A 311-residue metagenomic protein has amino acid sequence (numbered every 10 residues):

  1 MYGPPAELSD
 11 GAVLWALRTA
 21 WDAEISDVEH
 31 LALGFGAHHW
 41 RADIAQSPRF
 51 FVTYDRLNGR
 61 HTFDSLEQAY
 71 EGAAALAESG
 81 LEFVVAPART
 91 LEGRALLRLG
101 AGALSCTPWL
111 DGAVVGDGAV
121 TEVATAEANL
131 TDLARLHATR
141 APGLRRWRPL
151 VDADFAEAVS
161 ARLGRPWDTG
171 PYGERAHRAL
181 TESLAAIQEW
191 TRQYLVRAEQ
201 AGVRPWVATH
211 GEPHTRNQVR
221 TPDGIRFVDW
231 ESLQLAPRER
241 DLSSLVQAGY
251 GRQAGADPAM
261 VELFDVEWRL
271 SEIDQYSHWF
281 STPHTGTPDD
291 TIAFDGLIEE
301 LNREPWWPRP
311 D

Functional and structural regions predicted by a protein language model:
M1-D27: Juxta-kinase regulatory segment immediately upstream of eukaryotic protein kinase catalytic domains
A23-D43: ATP-binding glycine-rich phosphate-binding loop
D43-R145: ATP-binding pocket architecture of kinase catalytic cores
L91, D117-T181, W206: A cross-family kinase active-site recognition segment
Q200-V207: Protein kinase catalytic-loop region centered on the HRD/HxD motif
V207-A208, V219-D265, T285: Active-site Asp-x-Gly
T209, H214-T215: Canonical protein kinase catalytic loop motif
Q275-D311: ATP/Mg2+ or Mg2+-diphosphate-binding catalytic cores that bind nucleotide phosphates or diphosphates via glycine-rich
